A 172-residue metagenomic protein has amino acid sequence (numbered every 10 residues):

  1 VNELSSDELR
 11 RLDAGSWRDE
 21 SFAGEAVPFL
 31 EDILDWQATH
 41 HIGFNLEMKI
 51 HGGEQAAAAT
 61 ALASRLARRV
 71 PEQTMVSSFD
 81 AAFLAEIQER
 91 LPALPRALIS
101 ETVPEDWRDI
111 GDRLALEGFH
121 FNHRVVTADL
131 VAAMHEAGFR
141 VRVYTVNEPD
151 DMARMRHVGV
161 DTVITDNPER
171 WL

Functional and structural regions predicted by a protein language model:
V1-L98, L114-E117, F121, H135-A137: Metal-dependent phosphodiesterase/phospholipase catalytic core, i.e., the His/Asp/Glu-rich active-site region
E20-A23, A97-L172: C-terminal active-site rim and adjoining tail of enzyme catalytic domains
